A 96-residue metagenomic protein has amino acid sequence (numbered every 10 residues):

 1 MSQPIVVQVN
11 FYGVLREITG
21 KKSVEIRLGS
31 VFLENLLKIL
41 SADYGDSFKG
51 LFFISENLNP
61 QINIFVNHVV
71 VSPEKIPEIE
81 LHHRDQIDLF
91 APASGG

Functional and structural regions predicted by a protein language model:
M1-G95: Ubiquitin-like/PB1-type beta-grasp interaction modules and other compact soluble beta-rich domains
